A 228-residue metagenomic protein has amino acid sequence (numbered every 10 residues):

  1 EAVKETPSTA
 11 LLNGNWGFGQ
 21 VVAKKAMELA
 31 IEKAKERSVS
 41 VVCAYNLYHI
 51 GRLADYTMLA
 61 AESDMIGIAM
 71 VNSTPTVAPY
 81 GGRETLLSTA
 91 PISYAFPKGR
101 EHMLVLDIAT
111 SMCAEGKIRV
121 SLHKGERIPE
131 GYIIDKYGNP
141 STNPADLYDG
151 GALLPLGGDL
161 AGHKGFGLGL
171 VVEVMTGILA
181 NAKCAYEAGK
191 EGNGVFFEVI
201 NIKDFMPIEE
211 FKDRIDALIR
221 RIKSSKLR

Functional and structural regions predicted by a protein language model:
E1-I31: Active-site cofactor/substrate anionic-group-binding motifs, chiefly glycine- and Lys/Arg-rich phosphate-binding loops
L12-G14, V41-N46, G67-V71, F96 (+3 more regions): General beta-strand structural signal in soluble alpha/beta enzymes
G19-Y45, R52, M65: Alpha/propeptide regions of enzymes that mature by internal proteolysis
V41-G99: Glycine-rich, Trp-frequent "lid" loop and neighboring beta-strands that shape and gate the flavin cofactor pocket
D64-T76, V172-E191: Glycine-rich phosphate/pyrophosphate-binding loops and their adjacent beta-strand/loop elements at enzyme active sites
V77-L147: Phosphate/diphosphate-binding glycine-rich loops and adjacent basic-rich segments that engage nucleotide
H123-C184: Secondary-shell segments that build the walls of catalytic and ion/ligand-binding clefts
V174, A185-R228: Catalytic-core signal marking the mid-to-C-terminal active-site face
